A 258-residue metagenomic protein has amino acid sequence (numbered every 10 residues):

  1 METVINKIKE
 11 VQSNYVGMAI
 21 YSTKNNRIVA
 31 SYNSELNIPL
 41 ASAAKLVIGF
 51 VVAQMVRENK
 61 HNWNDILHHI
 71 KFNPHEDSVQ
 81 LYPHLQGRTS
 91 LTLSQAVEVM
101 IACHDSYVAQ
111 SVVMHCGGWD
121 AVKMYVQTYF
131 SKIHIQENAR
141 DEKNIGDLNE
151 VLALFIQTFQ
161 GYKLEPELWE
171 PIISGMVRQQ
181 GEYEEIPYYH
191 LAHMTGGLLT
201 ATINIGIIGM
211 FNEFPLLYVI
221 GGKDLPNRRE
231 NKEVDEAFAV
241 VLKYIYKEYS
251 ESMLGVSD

Functional and structural regions predicted by a protein language model:
M1-N14, T23, I28-V29, D120 (+3 more regions): Structured C-terminal helix/loop/strand segments within mature extracytoplasmic catalytic/sensor domains
T3, V47, V51, T92-A96 (+8 more regions): Extracytoplasmic/secreted proteins, especially bacterial periplasmic and envelope-associated proteins
Y15, Y107-Q160: Mid-domain, small-residue-enriched loop/turn segments at the edges of structured enzyme/sensor domains
Y32-P39, L93, V97, R140-D141: A short glycine/serine-rich beta->alpha loop
P39-L67, Y218: Active-site SXXK
F50-E58, M114, A153-Q160, K243-K247: Short glycine/serine- and small hydrophobic-enriched flexible loop segments
W63-D65, I135-A139, E165-E167: Surface-exposed patches in mature extracellular/periplasmic domains of secreted proteins
P74-S111: Conserved catalytic neighborhood of penicillin-recognizing serine enzymes
